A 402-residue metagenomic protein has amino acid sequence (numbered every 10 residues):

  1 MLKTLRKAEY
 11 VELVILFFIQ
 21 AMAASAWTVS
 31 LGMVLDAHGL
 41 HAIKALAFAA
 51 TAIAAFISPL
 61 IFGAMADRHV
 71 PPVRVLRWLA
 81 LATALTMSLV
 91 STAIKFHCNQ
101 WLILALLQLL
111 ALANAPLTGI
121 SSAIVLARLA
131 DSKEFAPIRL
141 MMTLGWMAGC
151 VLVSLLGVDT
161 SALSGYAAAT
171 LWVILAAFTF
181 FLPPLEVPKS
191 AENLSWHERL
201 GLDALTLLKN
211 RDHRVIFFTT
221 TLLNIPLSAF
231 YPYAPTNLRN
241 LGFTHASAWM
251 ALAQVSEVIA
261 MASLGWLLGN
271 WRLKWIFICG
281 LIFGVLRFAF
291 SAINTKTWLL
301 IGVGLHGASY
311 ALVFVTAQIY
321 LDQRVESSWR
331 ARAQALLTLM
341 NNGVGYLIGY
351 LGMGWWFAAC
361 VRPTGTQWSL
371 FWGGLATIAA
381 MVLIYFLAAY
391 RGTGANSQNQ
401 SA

Functional and structural regions predicted by a protein language model:
M1-K7, L182-T219: Juxtamembrane intracellular "pre-TM" segments in multi-pass secondary transporters
L2-A55, D212-A251: Helix-loop boundary and gating motifs at the non-cytosolic
F18, T86, N99-G119, T221 (+1 more regions): Hydrophobic core of transmembrane alpha-helices in multi-pass small-molecule transporters, especially MFS/SLC-type
I57-P71, G157, I259-L273, F357-A358: Helix-to-loop junctions at the C-terminal end of transmembrane segments in multipass secondary transporters
L81-H97, I282-N294: C-terminal ends and interior cores of transmembrane alpha-helices in multi-pass membrane transporters/permeases
V90-I94, W172-E186, G343, F371-A402: Multi-pass alpha-helical transporter architecture, strongest for 12-TM Major Facilitator/SLC carriers used
Q108-M141: Cytoplasmic helix-loop-helix junction between adjacent transmembrane helices in 12-TM secondary transporters
L155-W172, G354-A379: A membrane-interface helix-boundary motif in multi-pass transporters
